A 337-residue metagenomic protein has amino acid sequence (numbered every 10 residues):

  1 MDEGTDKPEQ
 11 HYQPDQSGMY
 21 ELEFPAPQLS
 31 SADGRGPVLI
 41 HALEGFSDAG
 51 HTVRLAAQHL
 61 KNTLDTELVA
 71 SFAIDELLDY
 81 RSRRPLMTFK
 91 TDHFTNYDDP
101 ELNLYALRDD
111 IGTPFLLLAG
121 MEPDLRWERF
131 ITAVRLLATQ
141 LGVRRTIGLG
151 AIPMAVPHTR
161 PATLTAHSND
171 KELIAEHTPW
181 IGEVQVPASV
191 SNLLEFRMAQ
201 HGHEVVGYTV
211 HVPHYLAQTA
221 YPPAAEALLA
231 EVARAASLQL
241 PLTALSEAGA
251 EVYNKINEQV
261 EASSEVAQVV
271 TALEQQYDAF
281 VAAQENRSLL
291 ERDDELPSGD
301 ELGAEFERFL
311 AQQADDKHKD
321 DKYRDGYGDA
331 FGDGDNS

Functional and structural regions predicted by a protein language model:
D2-G120: N-terminal short beta-loop-beta anion/metal-coordinating cradle
L43-S47, L117-W127, H177-Q185, Y215-T219: Flexible, glycine/proline-enriched loop segments at strand-loop-helix junctions that form or flank small-ligand binding
H51-L55, L125, R129, Q185 (+5 more regions): Conserved active-site and cofactor/substrate-binding residues in soluble primary-metabolism enzymes
A70, L116-L118, I147, E204-T209: Hydrophobic/aromatic beta-strand patches that form the interior of the parallel beta-sheet core in alpha/beta enzyme
F72, T209-V212, L245-E247: Acidic carboxylate-rich catalytic motifs and surrounding loops in phosphoryl-/glycosyl-chemistry enzymes
T113, M121-E172, L193-L194: Internal, conserved structured core segments that host functional sites
A155-A235, Q239: Catalytic cores of processing enzymes, dominated by hydrolases/peptidases, characterized by acidic/His-rich
L216-S337: A conserved C-terminal secondary-structure "cap"
